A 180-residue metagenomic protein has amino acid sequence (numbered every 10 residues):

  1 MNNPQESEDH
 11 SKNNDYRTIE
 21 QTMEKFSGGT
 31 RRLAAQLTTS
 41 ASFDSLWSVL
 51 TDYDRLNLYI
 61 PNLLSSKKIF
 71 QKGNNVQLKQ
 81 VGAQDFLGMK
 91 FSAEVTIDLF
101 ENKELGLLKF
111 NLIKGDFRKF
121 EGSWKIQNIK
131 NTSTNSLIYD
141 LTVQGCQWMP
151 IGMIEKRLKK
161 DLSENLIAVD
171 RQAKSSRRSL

Functional and structural regions predicted by a protein language model:
M1-N75: Hydrophobic ligand-binding cavity/cleft-lining segments
F26, N57, K67-K114, I167-S176 (+1 more regions): Glycine-rich portal/gate segments that line the openings of hydrophobic small-molecule binding cavities
T30-T38, N75-Q77, E94, L107 (+1 more regions): Intrinsic-disorder/low-complexity, polar/charged segments enriched in Ser/Thr/Lys/Arg/Asp/Glu/Gln
A34-L37, S66-K67, A93-E101, E121-N128: Hydrophobic/aromatic beta-strand elements that line small-molecule binding cavities or substrate pockets in beta-rich
T38, S42-S48, F91, I154-D161 (+1 more regions): Short amphipathic alpha-helical segments
T38-S42, V81-D85, F100-N102, I113 (+2 more regions): Solvent-exposed residues in well-ordered beta-strands and their adjoining turns, especially edge/terminal strands
S45-L50, L56, L99, L137-Y139 (+1 more regions): Hydrophobic pocket/interface hotspot
N111-K160, E164: Beta-strand/loop substructures that line and gate deep hydrophobic ligand-binding cavities in soluble
